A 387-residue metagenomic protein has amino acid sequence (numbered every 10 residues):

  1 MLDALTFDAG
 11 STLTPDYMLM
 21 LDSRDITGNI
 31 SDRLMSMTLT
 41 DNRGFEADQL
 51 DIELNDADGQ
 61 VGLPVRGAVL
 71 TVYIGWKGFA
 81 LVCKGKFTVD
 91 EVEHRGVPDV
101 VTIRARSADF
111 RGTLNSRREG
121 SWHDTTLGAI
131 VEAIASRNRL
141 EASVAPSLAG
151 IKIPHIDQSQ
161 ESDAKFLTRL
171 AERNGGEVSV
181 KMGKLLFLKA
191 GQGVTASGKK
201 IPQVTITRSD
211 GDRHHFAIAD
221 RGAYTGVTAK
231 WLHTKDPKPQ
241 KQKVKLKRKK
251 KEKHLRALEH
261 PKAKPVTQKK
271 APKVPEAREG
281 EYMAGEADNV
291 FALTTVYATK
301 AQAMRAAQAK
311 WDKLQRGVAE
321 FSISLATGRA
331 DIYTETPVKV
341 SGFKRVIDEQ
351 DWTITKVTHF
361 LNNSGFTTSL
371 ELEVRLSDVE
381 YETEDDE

Functional and structural regions predicted by a protein language model:
M1-G112: Assembly/oligomerization scaffold segments
L2-F7, V100-D109, P146-R221: Short beta-strand-centered interaction patches in the first periplasmic/extracellular domains of large envelope
R33, M37-V65, G211-E387: An acidic/polar, Gly/Ser/Thr-rich interaction patch typically located in mid-to-C-terminal regions of proteins
I74-W76, K189, G342: Conserved "cap/hinge" positions at secondary-structure junctions
K86, G128-V131, A164-T168, G226 (+2 more regions): Extracytoplasmic/secreted envelope proteins and their assembly/folding machinery, especially bacterial periplasmic
K86-R95, G120, Q192-V194, D351-N363: Short, compositionally biased
R95-P98, T126-S143, A298-R305: Glycine-rich, acidic and aromatic/proline-enriched surface loops and short helix-turn segments that act as binding
R111-A133, V144-R169, R173, A326-G328 (+1 more regions): Short acidic/polar beta-strand-loop edge motifs in secreted extracellular and Gram-negative envelope-associated
